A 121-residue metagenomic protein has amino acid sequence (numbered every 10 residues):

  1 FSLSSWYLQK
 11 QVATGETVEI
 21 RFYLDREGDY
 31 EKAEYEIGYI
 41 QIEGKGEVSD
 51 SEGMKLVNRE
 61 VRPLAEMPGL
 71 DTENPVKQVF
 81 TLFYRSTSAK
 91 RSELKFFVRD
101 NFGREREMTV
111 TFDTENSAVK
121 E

Functional and structural regions predicted by a protein language model:
F1-E121: First exposed extracellular module after export/assembly in secreted or surface-exposed proteins
